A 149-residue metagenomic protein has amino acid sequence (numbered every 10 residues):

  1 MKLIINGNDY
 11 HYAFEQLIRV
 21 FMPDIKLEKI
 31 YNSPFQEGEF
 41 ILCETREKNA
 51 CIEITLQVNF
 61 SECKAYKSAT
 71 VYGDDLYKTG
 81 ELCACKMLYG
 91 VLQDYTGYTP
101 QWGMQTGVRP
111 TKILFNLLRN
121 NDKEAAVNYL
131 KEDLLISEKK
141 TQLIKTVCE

Functional and structural regions predicted by a protein language model:
M1-E149: Flexible, acidic/Gly-rich N-terminal and inter-domain linker regions that tether and position cofactor-handling modules
